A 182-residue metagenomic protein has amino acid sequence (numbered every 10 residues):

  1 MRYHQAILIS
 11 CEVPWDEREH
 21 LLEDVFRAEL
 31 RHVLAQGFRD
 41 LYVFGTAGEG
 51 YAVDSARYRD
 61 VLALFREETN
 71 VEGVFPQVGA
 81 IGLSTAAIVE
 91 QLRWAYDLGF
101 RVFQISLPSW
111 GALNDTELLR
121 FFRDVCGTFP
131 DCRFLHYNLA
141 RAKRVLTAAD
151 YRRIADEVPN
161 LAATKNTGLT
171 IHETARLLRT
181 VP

Functional and structural regions predicted by a protein language model:
M1-V145: Active-site beta->alpha loop and helix N-cap motifs at the rims of alpha/beta catalytic domains
G127-P130, L139-P182: Catalytic alpha/beta core domains of metabolic enzymes, predominantly
